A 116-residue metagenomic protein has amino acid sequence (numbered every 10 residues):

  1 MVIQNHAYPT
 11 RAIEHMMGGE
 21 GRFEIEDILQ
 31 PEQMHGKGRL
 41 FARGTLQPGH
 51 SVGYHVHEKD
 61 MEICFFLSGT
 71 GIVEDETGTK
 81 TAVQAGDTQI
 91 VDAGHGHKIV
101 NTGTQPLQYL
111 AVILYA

Functional and structural regions predicted by a protein language model:
M1-G38: A short, N-terminal "cap"/entry segment at the start of jelly-roll beta-barrel domains of the cupin/DSBH fold
D27-Q30, A42-E58, A93: Conserved short histidine dyad/triad with adjacent acidic residue
M34-K37, Q47-H50, T70-I72, Y115-A116: Short, charged/polar surface micro-motifs in flexible loops or helix N-caps
G38-R39, H57, G103: Short glycine/proline-enriched turns and hinge-like loops at secondary-structure junctions
S51, K59-A85: A short beta-strand-loop-beta hairpin characteristic of the jelly-roll/cupin
K80, A93-A116: Ligand-binding loop in jelly-roll beta-barrel domains
